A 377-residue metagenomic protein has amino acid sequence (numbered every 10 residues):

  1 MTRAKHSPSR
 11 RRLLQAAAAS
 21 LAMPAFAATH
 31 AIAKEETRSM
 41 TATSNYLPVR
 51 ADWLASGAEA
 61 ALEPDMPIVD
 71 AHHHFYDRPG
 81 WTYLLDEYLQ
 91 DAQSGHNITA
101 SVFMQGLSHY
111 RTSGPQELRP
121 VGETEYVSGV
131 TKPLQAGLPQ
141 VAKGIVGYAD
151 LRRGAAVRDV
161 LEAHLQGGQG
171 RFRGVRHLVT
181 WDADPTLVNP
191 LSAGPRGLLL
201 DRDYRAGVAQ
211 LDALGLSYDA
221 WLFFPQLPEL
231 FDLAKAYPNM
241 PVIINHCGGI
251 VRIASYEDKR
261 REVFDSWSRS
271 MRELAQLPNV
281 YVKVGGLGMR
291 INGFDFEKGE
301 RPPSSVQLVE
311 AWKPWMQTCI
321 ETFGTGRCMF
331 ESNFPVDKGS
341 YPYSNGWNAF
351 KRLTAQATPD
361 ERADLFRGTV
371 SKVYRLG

Functional and structural regions predicted by a protein language model:
M1-S9, A19-A22: N-terminal secretory signal peptides
R12-P24, E36-P67, Y83-L89, T99-A100 (+3 more regions): Mid-to-C-terminal alpha-helical segments outside catalytic/metal-binding sites
T37, P195-M329, S340, T358: Catalytic pocket-lining loop regions of alpha/beta-barrel enzymes, especially the amidohydrolase/enolase/GH5 lineages
T41-W53, P115-Q226, D232-A236, G248 (+2 more regions): Active-site gating/metal-coordination segments in enzymes
D65-P67, H96-A100, L138-G144, Q169-R173 (+4 more regions): Short, well-ordered coil/turn segments that N-cap beta-strands
I68-R78, I244-C247: Histidine-centered catalytic micro-motifs
H72, S101, I145, L211 (+3 more regions): Conserved, mostly hydrophobic/aromatic
P79-Q140: Alpha-helical scaffold segments that flank or form the walls of functional sites
